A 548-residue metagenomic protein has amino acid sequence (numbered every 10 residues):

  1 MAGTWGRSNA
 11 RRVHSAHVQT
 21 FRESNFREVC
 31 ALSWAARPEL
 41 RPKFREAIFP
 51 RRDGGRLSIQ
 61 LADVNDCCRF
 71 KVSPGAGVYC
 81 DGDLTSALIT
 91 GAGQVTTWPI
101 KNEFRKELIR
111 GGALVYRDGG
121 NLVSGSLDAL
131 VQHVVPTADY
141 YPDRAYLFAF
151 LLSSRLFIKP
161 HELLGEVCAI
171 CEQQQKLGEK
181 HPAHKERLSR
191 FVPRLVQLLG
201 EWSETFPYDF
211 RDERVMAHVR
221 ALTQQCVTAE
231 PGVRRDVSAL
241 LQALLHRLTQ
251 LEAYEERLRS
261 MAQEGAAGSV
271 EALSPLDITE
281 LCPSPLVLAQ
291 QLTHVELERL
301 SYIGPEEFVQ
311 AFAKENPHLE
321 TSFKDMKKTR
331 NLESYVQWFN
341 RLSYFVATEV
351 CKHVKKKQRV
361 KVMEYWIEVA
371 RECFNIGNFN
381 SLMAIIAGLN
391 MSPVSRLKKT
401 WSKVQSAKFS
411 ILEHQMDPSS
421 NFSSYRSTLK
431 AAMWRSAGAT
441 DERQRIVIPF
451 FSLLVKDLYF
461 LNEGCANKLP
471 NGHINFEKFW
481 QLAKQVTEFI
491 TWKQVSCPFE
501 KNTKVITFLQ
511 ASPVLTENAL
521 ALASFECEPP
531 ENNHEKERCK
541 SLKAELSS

Functional and structural regions predicted by a protein language model:
A2-S548: Eukaryotic small-GTPase/lipid signaling interfaces
